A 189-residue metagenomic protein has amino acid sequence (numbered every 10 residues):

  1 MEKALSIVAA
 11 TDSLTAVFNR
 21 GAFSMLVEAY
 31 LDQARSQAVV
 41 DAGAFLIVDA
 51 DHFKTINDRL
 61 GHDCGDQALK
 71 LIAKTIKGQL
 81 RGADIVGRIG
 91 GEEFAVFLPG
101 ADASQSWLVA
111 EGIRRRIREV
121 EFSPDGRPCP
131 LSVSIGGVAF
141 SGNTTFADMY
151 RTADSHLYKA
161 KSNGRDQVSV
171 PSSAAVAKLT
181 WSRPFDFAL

Functional and structural regions predicted by a protein language model:
S6-M25, V48-H62, K70: Conserved nucleotide-binding and Mg2+-coordinating catalytic segments in signaling enzymes
S24-L60, I76, G87: Active-site-proximal structural segments of metal-dependent nucleotidyl cyclase/transferase enzymes
Q33, G78-A83, R115-R127, L157-K159: Short catalytic/binding micro-motifs of nucleotide second-messenger systems
H62, W107-E111, A139-S172, V176-L189: Catalytic-core segments of nucleotide cyclases and related cyclic-nucleotide turnover enzymes
C64-I85, E93, I117: Active-site-proximal alpha-helical element of nucleotidyl cyclase-like catalytic domains and analogous helices
A68, A95-R115, M149: Short helix/loop segment flanking the catalytic signature motif in cyclic-nucleotide metabolism enzymes
A73-K74, Q105-S123, D154: Alpha-helical scaffold within the catalytic cores of cyclic-nucleotide enzymes
I85-R88, C129: A short pre-motif secondary-structure segment
